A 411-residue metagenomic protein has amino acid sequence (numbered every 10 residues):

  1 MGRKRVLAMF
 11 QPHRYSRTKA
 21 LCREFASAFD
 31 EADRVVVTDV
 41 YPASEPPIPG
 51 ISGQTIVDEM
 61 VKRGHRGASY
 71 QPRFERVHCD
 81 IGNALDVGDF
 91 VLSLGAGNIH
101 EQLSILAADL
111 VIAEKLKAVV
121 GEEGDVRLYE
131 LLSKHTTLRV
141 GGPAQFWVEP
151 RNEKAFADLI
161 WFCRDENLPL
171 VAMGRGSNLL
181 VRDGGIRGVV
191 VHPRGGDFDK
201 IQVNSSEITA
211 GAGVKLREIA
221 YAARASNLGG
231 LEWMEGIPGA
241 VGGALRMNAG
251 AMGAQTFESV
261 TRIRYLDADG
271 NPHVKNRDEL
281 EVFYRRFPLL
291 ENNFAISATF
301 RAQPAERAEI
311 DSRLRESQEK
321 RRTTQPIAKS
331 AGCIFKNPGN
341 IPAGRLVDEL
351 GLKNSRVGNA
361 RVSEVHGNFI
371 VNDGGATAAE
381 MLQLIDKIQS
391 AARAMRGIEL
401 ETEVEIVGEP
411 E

Functional and structural regions predicted by a protein language model:
M1-I112: ATP-dependent carboxylate-amine ligase
L92-N98, M173-S177, A212, D373: Glycine-rich beta-strand-to-loop/alpha-helix junction loops that act as flexible
A113-V241: Anion-binding (especially nucleotide phosphate/pyrophosphate-binding) glycine-rich loop and adjoining beta-alpha core
L128, L179, L266-E411: Phosphate/pyrophosphate- and phosphate-bearing ligand-binding catalytic cores of soluble enzymes
G141, V148-E153, L180-D199, R246-N276 (+1 more regions): Structural signature of FAD isoalloxazine-binding scaffolds in flavoprotein oxidoreductases
N178-L179, A220-A223, L231-E235, N248-Q255 (+3 more regions): A generic local secondary-structure boundary/capping motif
